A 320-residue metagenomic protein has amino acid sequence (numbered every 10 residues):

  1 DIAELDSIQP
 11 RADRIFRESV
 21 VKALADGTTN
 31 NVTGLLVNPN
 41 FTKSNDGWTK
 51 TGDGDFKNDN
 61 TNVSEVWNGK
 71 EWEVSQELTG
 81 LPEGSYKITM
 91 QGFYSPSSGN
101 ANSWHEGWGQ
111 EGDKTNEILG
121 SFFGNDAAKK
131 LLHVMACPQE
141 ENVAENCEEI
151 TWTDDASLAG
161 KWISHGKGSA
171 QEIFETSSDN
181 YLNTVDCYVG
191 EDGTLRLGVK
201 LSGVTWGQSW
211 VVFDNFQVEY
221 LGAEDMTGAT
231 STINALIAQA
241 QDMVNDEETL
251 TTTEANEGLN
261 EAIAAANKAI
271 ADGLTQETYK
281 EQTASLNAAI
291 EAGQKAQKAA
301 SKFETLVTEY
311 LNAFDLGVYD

Functional and structural regions predicted by a protein language model:
D1-V32, E224-D320: Beta-rich interaction/scaffold domains
T28-V32, V199-W206: Short aromatic-glycine motifs in intrinsically disordered, low-complexity regions
V37-W72: Extracellular glycan-recognition surfaces and repeat-rich motifs
F41, W72-G99, N183-E191, L197 (+1 more regions): Extra-cytoplasmic beta-strand recognition segments
W48-K50, V66-G69, P82, F93-W108 (+3 more regions): Extended, low-complexity, turn-rich repeat/linker tracts enriched in Gly/Pro/Ser/Thr and Asp/Glu that occur
E71, I173-N183, L201-L221: Extracellular carbohydrate recognition
A101-E145, F216-V218: Extended low-complexity, serine/threonine- and proline-enriched intrinsically disordered segments
D126-D192, W206: Extracellular carbohydrate recognition and processing domains and analogous Trp-centered ligand-binding platforms
